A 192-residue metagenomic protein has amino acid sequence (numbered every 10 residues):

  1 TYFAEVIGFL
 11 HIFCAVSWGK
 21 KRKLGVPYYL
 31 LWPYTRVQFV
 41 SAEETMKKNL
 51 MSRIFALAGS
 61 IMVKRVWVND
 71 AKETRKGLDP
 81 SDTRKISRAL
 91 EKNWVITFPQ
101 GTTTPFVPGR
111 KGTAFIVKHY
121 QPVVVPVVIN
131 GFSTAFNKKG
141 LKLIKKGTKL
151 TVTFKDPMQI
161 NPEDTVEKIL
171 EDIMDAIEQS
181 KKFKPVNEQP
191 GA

Functional and structural regions predicted by a protein language model:
T1-D164: Soluble catalytic domains of membrane acyltransferases
D82, S87-A89, A176-S180, K184: Charged, low-complexity, helix-prone segments enriched in Lys/Glu/Asp/Gln
K85, H119, K168, D172-A176: Long, highly charged amphipathic alpha-helices
L150, K155-P157, L170-K181: A conserved mid-domain beta-alpha-beta active-site/ligand-binding segment of alpha/beta enzyme cores
F183-A192: Short, flexible loop/turn segments with low-complexity composition
